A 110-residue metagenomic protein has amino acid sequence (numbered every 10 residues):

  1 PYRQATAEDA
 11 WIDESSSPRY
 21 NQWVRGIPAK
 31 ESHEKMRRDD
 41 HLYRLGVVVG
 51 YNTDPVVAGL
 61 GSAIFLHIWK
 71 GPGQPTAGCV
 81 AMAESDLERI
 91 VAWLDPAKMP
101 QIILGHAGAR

Functional and structural regions predicted by a protein language model:
P1-T76, S85-R110: Cell wall/extracellular polymer interaction/catalysis modules
C79: Short cysteine clusters
M82: A conserved hydrophobic position in a structured secondary element of the catalytic/binding core that shapes
